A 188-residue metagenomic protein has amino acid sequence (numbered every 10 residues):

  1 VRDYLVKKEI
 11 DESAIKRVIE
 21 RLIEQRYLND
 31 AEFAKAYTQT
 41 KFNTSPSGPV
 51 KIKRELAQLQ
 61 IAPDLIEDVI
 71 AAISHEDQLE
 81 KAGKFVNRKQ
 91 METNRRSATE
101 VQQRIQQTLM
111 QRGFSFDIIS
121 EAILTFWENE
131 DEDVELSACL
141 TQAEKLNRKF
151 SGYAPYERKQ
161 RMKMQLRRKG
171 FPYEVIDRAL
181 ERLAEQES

Functional and structural regions predicted by a protein language model:
R2-S188: An alpha-helical, amphipathic repeat domain used for nucleic-acid recognition, typified by the mTERF helical solenoid
